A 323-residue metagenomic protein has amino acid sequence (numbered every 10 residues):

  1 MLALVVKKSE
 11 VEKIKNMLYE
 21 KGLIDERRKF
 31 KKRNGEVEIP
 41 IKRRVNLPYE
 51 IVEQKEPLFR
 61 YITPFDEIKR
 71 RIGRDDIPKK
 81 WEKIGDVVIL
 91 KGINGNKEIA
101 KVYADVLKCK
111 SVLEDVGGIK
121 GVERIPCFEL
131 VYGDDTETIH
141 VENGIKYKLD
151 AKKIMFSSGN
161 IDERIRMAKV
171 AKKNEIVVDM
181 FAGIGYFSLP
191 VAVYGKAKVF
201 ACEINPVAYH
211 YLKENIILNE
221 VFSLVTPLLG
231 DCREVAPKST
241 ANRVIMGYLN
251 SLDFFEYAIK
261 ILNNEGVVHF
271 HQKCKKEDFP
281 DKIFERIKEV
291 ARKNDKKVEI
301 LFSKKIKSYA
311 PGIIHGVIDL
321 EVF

Functional and structural regions predicted by a protein language model:
M1-F323: SAM-dependent transferase fold signal centered on methyltransferase-like domains, encompassing both Class I
